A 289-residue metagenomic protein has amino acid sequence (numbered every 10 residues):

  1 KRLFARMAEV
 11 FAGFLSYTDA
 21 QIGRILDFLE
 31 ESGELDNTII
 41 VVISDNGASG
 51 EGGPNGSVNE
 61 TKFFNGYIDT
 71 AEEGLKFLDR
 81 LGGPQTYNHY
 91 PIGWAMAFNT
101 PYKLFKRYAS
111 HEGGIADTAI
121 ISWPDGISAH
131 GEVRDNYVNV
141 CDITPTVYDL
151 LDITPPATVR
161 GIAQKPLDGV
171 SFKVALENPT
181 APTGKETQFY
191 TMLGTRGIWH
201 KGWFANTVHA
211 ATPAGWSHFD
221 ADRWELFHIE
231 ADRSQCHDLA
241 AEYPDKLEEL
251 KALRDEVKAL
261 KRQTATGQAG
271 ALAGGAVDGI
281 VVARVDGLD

Functional and structural regions predicted by a protein language model:
K1-F4, G53, I143, Y148 (+7 more regions): Long, internal low-complexity/basic segments
K1-T18, L29-N37: Anion-binding catalytic surfaces of enzymes that hydrolyze or transfer phosphate/sulfate esters
R2-F11, I127-E132, Q235-C236: Glycine- and acidic
R6, V10-G13, Y17-R24, A97 (+6 more regions): Extracytoplasmic/secreted proteins, especially bacterial periplasmic and envelope-associated proteins
L15-T18, I22-I25, L29, T38-G47 (+3 more regions): Beta-strand elements within well-structured catalytic alpha/beta cores of enzymes that handle phosphate/sulfate esters
F28-W123: Histidine-centered active-site microenvironments of extracellular/periplasmic hydrolases and transferases
E34-I40, T183-K185, H200-W203, K246: Loop/turn elements at helix/coil->beta-strand transitions in domains of secreted/extracellular proteins
P84-G113, G126-N136, V140-E225, I229 (+1 more regions): C-terminal cap/loop subdomain of S1 sulfatases and analogous C-terminal strand-loop tails that border
